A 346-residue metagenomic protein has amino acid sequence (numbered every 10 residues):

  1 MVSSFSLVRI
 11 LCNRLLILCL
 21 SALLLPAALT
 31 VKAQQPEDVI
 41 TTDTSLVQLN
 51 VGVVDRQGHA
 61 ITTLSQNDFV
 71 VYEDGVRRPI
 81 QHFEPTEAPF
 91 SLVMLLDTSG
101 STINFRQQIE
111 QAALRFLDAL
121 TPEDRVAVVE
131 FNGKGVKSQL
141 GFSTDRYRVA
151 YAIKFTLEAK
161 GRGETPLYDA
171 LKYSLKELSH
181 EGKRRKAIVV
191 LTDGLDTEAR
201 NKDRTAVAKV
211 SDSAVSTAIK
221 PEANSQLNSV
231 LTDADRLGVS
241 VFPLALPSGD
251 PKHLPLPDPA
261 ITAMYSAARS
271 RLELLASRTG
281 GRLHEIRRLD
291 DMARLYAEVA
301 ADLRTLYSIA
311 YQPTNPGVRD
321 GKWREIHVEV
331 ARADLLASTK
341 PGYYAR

Functional and structural regions predicted by a protein language model:
M1-N13: N-terminal secretory signal peptides that target proteins for export/translocation
F5-V8, L23, V47: Serine/proline-rich low-complexity intrinsically disordered segments, especially terminal tails, linkers
R14-A27: Bacterial N-terminal signal peptides
V31-R346: Scaffold/interface architecture of coatomer-like assemblies
